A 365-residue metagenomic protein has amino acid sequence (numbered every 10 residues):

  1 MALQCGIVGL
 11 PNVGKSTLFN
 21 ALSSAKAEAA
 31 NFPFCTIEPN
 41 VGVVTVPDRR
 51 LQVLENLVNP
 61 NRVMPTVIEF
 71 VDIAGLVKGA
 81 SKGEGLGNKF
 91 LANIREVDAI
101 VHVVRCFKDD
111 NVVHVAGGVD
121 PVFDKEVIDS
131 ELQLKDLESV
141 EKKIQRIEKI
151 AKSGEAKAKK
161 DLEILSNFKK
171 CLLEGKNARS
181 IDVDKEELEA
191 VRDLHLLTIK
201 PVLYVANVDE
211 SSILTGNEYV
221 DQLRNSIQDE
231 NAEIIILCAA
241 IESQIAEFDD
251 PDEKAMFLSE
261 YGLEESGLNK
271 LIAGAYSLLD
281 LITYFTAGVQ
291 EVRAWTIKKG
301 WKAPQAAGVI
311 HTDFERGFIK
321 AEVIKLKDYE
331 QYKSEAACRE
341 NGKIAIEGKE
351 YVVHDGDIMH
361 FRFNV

Functional and structural regions predicted by a protein language model:
M1-V113, E141-K142, I147: Conserved G1/Walker A P-loop phosphate-binding module
A2-V8, V13, F19, R146-V352 (+2 more regions): C-terminal-of-GTPase-core extension/linker across diverse P-loop GTPases
A30-N31, V112-A116, G216-E218, F248: Short amphipathic alpha-helical segments
F34, D48-L51, M64-F70, E84-D98 (+8 more regions): Amphipathic alpha-helical transducer elements in NTP-driven molecular machines
G42-P47, A74-E84, R95-A158, C171-D184 (+1 more regions): Conserved Switch II/interswitch segment of TRAFAC-class P-loop GTPases
L57-N61, G118, C338: Short intrinsically disordered coil segments
